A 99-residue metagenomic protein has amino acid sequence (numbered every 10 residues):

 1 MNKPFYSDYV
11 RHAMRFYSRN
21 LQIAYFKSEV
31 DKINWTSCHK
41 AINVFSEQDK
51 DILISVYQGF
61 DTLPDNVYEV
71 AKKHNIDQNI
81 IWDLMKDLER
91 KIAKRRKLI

Functional and structural regions predicted by a protein language model:
M1-V44, H74, R96-I99: N-terminal interaction/assembly modules
A24, F45, V56-F60: Generic structural signal for hydrophobic core residues of well-folded globular domains
I42, W82-M85: Amphipathic, non-transmembrane alpha-helical scaffold segments
I52-L53: A short pre-motif secondary-structure segment
G59-I80: Helix-turn-helix DNA-binding module
M85-K97: C-terminal flanking helix
